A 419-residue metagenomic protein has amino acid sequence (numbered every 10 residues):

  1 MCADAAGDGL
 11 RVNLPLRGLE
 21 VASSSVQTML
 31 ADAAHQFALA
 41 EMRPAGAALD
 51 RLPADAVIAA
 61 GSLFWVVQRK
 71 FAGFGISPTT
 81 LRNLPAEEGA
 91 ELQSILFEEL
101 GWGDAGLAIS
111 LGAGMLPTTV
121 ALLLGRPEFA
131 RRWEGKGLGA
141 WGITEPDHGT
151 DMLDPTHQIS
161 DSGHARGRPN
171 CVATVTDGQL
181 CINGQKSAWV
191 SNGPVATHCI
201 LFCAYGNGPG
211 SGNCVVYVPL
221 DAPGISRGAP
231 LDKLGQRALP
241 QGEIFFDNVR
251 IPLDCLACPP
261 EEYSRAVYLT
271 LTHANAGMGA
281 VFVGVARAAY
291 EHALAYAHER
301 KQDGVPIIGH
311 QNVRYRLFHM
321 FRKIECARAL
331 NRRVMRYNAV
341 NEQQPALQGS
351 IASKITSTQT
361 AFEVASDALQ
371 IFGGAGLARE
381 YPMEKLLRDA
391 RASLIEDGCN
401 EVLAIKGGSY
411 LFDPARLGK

Functional and structural regions predicted by a protein language model:
M1-L111, P414-G418: Amphipathic, small/basic residue-rich leader segments at the start of a protein or domain
C2-L19, L96, F372-K419: Glycine-rich phosphate/cofactor-binding loops in nucleotide/flavin-utilizing enzymes
L19-S23, M29-L30, S226-E325, S393 (+1 more regions): Glycine-rich beta->alpha junctions and the first turn(s) of the following alpha-helix
R43-D55, H298, Q302-V305, F321-T356 (+1 more regions): C-terminal helix-coil-helix/basic helical segment that borders enzyme active sites and/or dimer interfaces and provides
L81-R82, A108-E128, G149: N-terminal glycine-rich flavin-associated loop
A140-T174: A gly/ser-rich beta-alpha-beta helix-loop segment of oxidoreductase catalytic cores
Q179, N183-S226: A short core secondary-structure module
S187-G193, H273-M278, A392-C399: Glycine-rich phosphate/pyrophosphate-binding beta-alpha loops
